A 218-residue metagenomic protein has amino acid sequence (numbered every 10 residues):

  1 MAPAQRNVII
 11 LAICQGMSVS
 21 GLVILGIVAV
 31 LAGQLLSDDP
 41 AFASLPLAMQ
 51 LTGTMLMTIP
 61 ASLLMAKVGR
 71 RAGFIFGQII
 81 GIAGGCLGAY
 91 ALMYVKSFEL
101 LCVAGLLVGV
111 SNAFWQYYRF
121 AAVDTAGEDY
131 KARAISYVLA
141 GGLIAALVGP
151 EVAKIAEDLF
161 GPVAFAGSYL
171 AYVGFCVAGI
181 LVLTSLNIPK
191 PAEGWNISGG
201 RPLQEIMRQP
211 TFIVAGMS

Functional and structural regions predicted by a protein language model:
M1-M55, I213-V214: Helix-loop boundary and gating motifs at the non-cytosolic
M1-Q5, L186-M217: Juxtamembrane intracellular "pre-TM" segments in multi-pass secondary transporters
G53, R133-A153: Glycine-rich segments within core transmembrane alpha-helices of 12-TM secondary carriers
R71-A72, K154-G174: A membrane-interface helix-boundary motif in multi-pass transporters
F74-Q78: Primarily marks hydrophobic transmembrane alpha-helices of the MFS/SLC 12-helix fold
I80-V95: C-terminal ends and interior cores of transmembrane alpha-helices in multi-pass membrane transporters/permeases
C102-A140: Cytoplasmic helix-loop-helix junction between adjacent transmembrane helices in 12-TM secondary transporters
A153-K154, V173-G194: C-terminal membrane-cytosol helix-exit motif in multi-pass small-molecule transporters
